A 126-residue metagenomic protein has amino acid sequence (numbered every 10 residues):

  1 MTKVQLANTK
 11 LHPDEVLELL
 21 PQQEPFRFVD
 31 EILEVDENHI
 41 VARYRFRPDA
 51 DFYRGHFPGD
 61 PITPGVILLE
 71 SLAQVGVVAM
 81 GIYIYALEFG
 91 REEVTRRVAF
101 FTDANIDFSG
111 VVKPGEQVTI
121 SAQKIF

Functional and structural regions predicted by a protein language model:
T2-K10, V77-S121, I125: Hydrophobic beta-strand-centered segment that forms part of the acyl-chain substrate-binding groove
K3-Q5, L11-H12, H39, R43-Y44: Short, flexible segments with low predicted structural confidence
L11-Q23: Short aromatic-glycine motifs in intrinsically disordered, low-complexity regions
L17, G59, D107-G110: Beta-strand-rich interaction surfaces with strong enrichment in secreted/lumenal proteins
P21-T63, I67-L68: Catalytic strand-loop segment that frames the active site of acyl-thioester-processing enzymes
I32, L72, A122: A residue-level signal for conserved active-site and pocket-lining positions in enzyme catalytic cores
T63, L68-I82: Active-site- and interface-proximal helix/loop "cap" or "latch" segments in soluble metabolic and energy-transducing
